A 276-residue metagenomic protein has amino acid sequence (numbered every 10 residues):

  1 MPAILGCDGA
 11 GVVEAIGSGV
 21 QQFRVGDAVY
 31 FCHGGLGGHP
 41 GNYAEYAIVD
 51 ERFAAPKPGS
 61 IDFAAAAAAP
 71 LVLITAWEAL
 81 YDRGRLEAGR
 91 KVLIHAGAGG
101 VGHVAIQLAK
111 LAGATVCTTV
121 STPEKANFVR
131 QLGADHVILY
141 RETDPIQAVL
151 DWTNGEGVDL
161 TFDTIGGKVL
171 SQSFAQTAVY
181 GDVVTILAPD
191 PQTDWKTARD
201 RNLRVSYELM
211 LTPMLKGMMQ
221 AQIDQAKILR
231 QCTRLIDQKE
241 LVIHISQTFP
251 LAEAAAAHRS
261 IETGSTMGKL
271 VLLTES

Functional and structural regions predicted by a protein language model:
M1-G35: Glycine-rich beta-strand-centered segment in the early N-terminal region that forms part of a ligand/cofactor-binding
I16-S18, G34-G35, G97-A98, A188 (+1 more regions): Short, surface-exposed secondary-structure boundary micro-motifs
Q22, C32-A96: NAD(P)H dinucleotide-binding glycine-rich loop of Rossmann-like/cofactor-binding domains, especially the beta1-alpha1
D27-A28, Y46, K91, L111 (+1 more regions): Residue-level marker of beta-strand positions
A67-T143: Mid-domain Rossmann-like dinucleotide-binding core that forms the NAD(H)/NADP(H) cofactor-binding site
V137-S206: Glycine-rich cofactor phosphate-binding loops and adjacent beta1-alpha1 units of small-molecule cofactor enzyme domains
Q147, T197-Q247: C-terminal substrate-binding/catalytic core of Rossmann-like NAD(P)-dependent dehydrogenases/reductases
T233-Q247, A255-S276: C-terminal capping/lid region of NAD(P)-dependent oxidoreductase domains
